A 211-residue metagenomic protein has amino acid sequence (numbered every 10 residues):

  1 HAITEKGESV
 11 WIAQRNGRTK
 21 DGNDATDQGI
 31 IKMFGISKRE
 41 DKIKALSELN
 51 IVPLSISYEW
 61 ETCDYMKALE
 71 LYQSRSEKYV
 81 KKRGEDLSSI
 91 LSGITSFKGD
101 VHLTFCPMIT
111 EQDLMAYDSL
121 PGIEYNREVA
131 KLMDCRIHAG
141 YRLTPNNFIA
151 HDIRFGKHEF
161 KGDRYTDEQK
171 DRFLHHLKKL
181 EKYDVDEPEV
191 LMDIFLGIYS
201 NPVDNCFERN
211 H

Functional and structural regions predicted by a protein language model:
H1-V10, G17-H211: Membrane-interfacial terminal anchoring regions of lipid-handling membrane enzymes
